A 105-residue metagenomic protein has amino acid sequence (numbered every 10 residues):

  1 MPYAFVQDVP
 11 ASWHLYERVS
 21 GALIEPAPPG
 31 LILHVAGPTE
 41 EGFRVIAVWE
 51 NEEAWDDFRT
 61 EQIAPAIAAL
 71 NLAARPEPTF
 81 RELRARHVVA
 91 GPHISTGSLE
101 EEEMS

Functional and structural regions predicted by a protein language model:
M1-I46, E50-P65, N71-S105: Short S/T/G/P-rich N-terminal loop/turn motif that feeds into the first structured element of a domain
